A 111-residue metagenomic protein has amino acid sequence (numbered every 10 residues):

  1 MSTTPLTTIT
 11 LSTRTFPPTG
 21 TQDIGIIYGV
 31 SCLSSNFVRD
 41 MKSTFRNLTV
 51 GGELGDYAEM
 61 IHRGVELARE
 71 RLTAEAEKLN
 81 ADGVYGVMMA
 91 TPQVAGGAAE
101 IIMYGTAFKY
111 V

Functional and structural regions predicted by a protein language model:
M1-D40, K78-D82, A99-V111: N-terminal presequence-like segments and the immediate start of the first folded domain
R14-T15, M89-V94: Short, solvent-exposed loop/turn elements at beta->coil junctions and helix N-caps that rim active or binding pockets
I27, C32-L33, D40-M88: Short, well-ordered alpha-helical segments
G51-G52, E66, E70, Q93 (+2 more regions): Short alpha-helical interface elements
